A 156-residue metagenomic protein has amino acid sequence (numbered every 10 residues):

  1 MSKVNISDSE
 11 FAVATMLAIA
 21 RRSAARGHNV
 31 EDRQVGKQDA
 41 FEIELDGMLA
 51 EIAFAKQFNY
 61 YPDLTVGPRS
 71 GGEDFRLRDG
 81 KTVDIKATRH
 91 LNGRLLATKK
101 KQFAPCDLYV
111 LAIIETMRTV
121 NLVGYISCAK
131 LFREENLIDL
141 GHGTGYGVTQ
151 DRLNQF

Functional and structural regions predicted by a protein language model:
M1-D79, K86-F156: Nucleic-acid endonuclease domains
